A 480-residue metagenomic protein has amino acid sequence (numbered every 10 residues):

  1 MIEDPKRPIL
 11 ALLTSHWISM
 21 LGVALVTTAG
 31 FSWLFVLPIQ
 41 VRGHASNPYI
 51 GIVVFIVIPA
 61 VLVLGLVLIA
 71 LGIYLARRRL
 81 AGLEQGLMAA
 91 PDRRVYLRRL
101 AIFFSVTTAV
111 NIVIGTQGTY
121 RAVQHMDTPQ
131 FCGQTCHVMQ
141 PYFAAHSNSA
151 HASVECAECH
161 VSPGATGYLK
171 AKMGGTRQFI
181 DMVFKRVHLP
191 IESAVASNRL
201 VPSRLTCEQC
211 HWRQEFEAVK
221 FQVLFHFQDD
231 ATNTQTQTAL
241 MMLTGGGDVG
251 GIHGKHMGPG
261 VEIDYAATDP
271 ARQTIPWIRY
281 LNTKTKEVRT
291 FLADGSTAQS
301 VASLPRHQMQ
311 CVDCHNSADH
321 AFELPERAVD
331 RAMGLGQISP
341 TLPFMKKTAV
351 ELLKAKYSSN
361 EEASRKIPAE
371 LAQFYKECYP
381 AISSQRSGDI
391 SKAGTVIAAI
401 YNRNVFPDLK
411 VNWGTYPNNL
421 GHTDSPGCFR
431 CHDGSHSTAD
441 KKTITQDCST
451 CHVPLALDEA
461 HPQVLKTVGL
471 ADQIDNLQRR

Functional and structural regions predicted by a protein language model:
I2-P8: Basic, amphipathic N-terminal segments
I9-L25: Alpha-helical transmembrane segments and their helix-start/interface "positive-inside/aromatic belt" motifs in integral
S15, V41-V63, I69-P202, K220-P305 (+4 more regions): Sequence context of c-type cytochrome heme-c attachment sites
T27-Q40: Alpha-helical transmembrane segments of multi-pass membrane proteins
C132, C156, C207-C210, C311 (+2 more regions): Short cysteine-rich clusters marking metal-coordination/redox-active sites
H160, H211-Q214, H315, H432 (+1 more regions): Helix-to-catalytic-loop junction in kinase catalytic cores
R199-R204, W212-E215: Polar, glycine-rich mid-to-C-terminal structural blocks that act as macromolecule-binding/assembly scaffolds
P305-Y379: Mixed-charge (acidic/basic) macromolecular-recognition segments
